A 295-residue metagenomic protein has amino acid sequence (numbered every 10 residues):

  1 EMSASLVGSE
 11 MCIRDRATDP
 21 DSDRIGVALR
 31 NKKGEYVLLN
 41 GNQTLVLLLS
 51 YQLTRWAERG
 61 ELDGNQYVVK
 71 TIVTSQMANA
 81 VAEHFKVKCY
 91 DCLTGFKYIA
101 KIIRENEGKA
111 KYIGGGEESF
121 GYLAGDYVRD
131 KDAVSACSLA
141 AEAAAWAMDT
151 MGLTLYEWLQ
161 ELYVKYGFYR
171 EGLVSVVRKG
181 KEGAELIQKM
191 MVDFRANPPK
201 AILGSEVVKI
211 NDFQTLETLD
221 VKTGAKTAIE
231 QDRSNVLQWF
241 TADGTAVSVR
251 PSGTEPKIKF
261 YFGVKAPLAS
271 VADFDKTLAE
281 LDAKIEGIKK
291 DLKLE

Functional and structural regions predicted by a protein language model:
E1-G8, I13: Single conserved hydrophobic/aromatic residue that forms the stacking wall/gate of nucleotide- or nucleobase-binding
R14, E35-V37, R55-R250, L268-F274 (+1 more regions): Phosphate-binding and adjacent anionic-ligand microenvironments
P20, G253-E255: A generic beta-sheet turn/junction motif
D23-N42: Short Gly/Thr/Asp-enriched flexible loops that form oxyanion-binding sites at enzyme active sites
N40-L53: Catalytic or ion-translocation cores adjacent to nucleophile or general acid/base/metal-coordination motifs in diverse
